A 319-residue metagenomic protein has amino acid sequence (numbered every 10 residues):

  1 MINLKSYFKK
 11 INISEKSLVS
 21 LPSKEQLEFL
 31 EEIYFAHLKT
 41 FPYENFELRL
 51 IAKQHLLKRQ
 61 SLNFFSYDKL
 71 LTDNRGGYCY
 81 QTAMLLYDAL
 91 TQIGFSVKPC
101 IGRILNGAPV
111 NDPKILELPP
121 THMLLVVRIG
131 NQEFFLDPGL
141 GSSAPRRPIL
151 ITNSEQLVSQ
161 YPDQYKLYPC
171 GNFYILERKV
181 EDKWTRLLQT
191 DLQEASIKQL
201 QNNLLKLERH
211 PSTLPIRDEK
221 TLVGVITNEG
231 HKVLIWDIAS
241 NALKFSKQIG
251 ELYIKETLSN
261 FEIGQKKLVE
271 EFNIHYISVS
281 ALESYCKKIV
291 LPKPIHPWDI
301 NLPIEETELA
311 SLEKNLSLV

Functional and structural regions predicted by a protein language model:
M1-G76, M84, T91-P113, E117 (+2 more regions): Mixed-charge, low-complexity segments
M123-V126: Short beta-strand scaffold segments in enzyme catalytic cores
I129-F134: Active-site beta-strand-loop-beta-strand hairpin of nuclease catalytic cores that positions key catalytic residues
L136-P138: Conserved catalytic cores of phosphodiester-cleaving nucleases, focusing on short active-site segments
